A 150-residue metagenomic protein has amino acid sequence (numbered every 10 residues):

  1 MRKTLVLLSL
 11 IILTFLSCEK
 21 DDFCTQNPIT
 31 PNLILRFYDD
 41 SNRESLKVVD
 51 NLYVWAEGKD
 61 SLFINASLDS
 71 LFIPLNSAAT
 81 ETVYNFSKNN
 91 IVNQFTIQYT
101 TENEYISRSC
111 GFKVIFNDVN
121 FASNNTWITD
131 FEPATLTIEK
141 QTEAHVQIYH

Functional and structural regions predicted by a protein language model:
M1-T4: Positively charged n-region of N-terminal signal peptides that target proteins for export
V6-L8: Sec-dependent N-terminal signal peptides
T14-S17: C-terminal motif of bacterial Sec signal peptides marking the signal peptidase cleavage site
E19-K20, G58: Short amphipathic beta-strand starts and helix->beta connectors
K20-N27, P74-H150: Extracytoplasmic cysteine-anchoring/structural motifs
C24-R36: A short, Gly/Thr-enriched small/hydrophobic beta-strand-prone motif that recurs across taxa
R36-S45: Structural motif
V48-I91: Tryptophan-paired
